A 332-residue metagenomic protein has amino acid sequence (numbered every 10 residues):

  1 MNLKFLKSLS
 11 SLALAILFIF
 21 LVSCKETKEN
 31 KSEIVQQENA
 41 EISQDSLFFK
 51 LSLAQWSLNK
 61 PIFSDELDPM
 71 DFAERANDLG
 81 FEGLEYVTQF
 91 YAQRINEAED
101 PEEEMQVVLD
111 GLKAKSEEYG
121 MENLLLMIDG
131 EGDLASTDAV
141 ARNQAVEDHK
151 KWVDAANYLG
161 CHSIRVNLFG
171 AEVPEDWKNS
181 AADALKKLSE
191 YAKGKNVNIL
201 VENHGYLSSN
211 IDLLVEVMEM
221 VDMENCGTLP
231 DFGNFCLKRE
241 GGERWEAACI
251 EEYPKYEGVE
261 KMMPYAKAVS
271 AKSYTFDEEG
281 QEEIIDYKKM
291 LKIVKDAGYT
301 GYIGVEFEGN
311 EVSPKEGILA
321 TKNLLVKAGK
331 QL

Functional and structural regions predicted by a protein language model:
M1-S8: Positively charged n-region of N-terminal signal peptides that target proteins for export
N2, L21-Y158, S163, D176-N179 (+8 more regions): N-terminal pre-domain/capping segments
S11-F20: Bacterial N-terminal signal peptides
S46-L47, A182-K292: Acidic/histidine-rich catalytic cores of soluble enzymes
M121, V197, A297-G301: A short helix->loop->beta-strand "cap" motif at the edges of active sites that frequently abuts
A155-D176, K195-L207: Active-site groove signature of glycoside hydrolases
A266-E279, T300-P314: Active-site clefts of carbohydrate-active enzymes
